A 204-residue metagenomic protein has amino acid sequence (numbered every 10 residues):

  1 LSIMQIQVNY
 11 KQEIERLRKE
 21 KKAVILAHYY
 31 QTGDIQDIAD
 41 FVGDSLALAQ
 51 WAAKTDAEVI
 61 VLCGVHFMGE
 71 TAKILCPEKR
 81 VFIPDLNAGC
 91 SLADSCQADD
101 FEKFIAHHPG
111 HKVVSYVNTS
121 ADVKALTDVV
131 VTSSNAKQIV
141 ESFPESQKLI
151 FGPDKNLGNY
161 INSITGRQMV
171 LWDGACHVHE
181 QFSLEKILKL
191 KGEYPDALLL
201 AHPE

Functional and structural regions predicted by a protein language model:
I3-E204: Active-site loop-to-helix "anion-binding N-cap" substructures in soluble metabolic enzymes
